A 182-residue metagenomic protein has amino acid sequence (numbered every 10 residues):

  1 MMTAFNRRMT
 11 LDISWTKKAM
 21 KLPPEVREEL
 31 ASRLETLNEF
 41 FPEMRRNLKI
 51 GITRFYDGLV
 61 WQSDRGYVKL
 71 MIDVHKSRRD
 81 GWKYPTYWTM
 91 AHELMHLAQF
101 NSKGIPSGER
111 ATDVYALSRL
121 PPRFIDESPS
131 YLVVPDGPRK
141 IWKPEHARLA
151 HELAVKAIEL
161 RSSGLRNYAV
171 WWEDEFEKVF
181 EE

Functional and structural regions predicted by a protein language model:
R8-K76: Auxiliary, metal-adjacent structural segments of Zn-dependent hydrolase domains
G51-I52, K103, S128-S130: Acidic carboxylate-rich catalytic motifs and surrounding loops in phosphoryl-/glycosyl-chemistry enzymes
M71-T89, S102-S107: Short pre-active-site segment immediately N-terminal to the catalytic Zn-binding motif
Y87, A91-L97, V114, L153: Extended low-polarity, hydrophobic cluster-rich segments
E93-A111, S118-I125: Catalytic Zn2+-binding segment of zinc metalloproteases
R123-E182: Long, well-structured alpha-helical subdomains associated with metal-dependent extracellular/ecto-lumenal hydrolases
